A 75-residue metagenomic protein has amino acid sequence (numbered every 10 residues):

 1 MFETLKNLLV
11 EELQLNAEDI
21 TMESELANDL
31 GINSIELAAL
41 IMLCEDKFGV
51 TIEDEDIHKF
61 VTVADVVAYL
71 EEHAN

Functional and structural regions predicted by a protein language model:
M1-E18, E72-A74: Thiotemplate assembly-line natural product biosynthesis machinery
E12-G31, F48-K59: Phosphopantetheine carrier-protein modules
S34: Catalytic nucleophile serine of serine hydrolases, specifically the conserved "nucleophile elbow" pentapeptide
A38: Conserved catalytic core of two-component sensor histidine kinases
